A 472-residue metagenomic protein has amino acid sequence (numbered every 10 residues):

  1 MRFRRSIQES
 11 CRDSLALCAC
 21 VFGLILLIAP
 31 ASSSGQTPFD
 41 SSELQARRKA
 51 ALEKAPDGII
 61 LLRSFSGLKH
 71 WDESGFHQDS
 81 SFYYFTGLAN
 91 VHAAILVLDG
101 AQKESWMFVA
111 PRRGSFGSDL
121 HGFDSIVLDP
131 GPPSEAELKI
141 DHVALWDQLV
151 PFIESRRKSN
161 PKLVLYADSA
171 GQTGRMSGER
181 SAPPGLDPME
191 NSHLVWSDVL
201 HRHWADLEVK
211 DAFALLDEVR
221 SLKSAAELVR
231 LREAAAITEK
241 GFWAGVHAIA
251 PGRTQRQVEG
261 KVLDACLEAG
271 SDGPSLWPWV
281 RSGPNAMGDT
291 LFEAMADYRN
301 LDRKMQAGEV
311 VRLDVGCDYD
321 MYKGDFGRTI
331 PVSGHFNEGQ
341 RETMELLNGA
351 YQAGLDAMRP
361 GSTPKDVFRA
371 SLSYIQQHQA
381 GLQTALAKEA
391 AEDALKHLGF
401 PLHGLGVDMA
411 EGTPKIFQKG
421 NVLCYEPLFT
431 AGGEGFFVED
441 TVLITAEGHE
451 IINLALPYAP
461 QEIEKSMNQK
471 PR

Functional and structural regions predicted by a protein language model:
R2-S10, A31-R472: Active-site neighborhoods and metal-handling regions in enzymes and metal-associated proteins
A16-A29: Bacterial N-terminal signal peptides
